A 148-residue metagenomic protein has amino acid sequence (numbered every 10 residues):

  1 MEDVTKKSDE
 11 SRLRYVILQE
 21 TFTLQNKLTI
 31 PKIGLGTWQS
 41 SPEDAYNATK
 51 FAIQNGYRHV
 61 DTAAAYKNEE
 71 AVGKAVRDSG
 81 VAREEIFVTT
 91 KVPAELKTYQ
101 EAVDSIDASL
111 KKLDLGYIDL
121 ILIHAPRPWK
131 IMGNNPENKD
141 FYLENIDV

Functional and structural regions predicted by a protein language model:
M1-I86, D104, G116: N-terminal binding-site loop/beta-alpha segment at the start of enzyme catalytic domains that lines or forms
Q39-P42, Y66, L96, H124-W129: Feature marks short, surface-exposed loop/turn motifs that line or immediately flank catalytic pockets and channel
A45, T98-Q100, G133: Short acidic, gly/pro-rich beta-turn/loop elements at beta-sheet edges and active-site/ligand-binding grooves
E69-E70, E85, L96-T98, K130-I131: Short active-site-adjacent helix-start/loop capping segments
E84-L96, Y117-P126: A short, structured active-site edge motif that brings together acidic residues
E95-S105: Short phosphate-binding loop-to-helix
V103-V148: Glycine/proline-rich, positively charged, aromatic-decorated active-site loop/lid region on the catalytic face
